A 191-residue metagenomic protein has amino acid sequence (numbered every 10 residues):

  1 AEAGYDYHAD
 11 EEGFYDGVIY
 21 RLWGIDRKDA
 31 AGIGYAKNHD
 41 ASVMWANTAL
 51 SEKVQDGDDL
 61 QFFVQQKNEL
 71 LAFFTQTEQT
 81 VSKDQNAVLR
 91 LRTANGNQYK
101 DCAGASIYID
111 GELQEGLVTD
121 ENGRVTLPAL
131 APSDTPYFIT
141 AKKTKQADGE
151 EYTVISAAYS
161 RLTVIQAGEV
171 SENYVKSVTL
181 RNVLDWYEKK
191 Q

Functional and structural regions predicted by a protein language model:
A1-Q191: Ubiquitin-like/PB1-type beta-grasp interaction modules and other compact soluble beta-rich domains
